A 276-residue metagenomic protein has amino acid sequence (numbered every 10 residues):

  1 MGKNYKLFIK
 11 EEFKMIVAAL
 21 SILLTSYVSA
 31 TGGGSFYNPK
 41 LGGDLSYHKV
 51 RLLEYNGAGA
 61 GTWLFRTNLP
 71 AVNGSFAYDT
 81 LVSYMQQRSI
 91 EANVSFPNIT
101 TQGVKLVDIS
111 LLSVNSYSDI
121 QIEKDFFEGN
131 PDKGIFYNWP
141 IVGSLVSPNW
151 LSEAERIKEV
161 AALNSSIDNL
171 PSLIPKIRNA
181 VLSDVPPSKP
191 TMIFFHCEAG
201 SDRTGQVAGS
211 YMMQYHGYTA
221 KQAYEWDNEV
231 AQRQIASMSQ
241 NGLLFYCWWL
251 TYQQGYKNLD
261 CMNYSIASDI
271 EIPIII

Functional and structural regions predicted by a protein language model:
G2-K10, K14, S26-F194, E198-A199 (+1 more regions): Cys-dependent protein tyrosine phosphatase-like superfamily
F13-S21: Sec-dependent signal peptide recognition, specifically the positively charged N-region followed immediately by
